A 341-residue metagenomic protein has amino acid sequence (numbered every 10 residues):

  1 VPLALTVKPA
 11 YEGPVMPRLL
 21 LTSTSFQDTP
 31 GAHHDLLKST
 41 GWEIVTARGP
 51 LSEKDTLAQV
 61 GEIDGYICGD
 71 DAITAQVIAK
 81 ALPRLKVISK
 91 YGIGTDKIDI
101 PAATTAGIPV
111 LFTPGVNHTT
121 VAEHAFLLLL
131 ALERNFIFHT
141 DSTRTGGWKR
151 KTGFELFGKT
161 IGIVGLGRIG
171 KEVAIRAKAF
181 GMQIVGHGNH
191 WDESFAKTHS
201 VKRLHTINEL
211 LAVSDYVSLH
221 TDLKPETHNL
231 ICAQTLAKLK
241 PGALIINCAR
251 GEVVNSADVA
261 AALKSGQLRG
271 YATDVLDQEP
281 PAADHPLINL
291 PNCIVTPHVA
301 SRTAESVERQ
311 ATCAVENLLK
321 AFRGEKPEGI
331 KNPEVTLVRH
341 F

Functional and structural regions predicted by a protein language model:
V7, Y11-M16, D28, H33 (+4 more regions): C-terminal helix-to-coil terminal segments
M16, L85, F157-T160, A233 (+1 more regions): Phosphate-coordination loops involved in phosphoryl transfer and adenosine-cofactor binding
S23, C68-D70, G92, S214 (+3 more regions): Glycine-rich, N-terminal phosphate-binding loop of Rossmann-like dinucleotide-binding domains
V45, S52, E62-T140, F154: Phosphate/diphosphate ligand-binding glycine-rich loop within oxidoreductases
A58-G65, L82-K86, A212-V217, K240-A243: Short acidic/histidine-rich motifs immediately flanking catalytic phosphotransfer sites in two-component signaling
T74-I78, H190-P286: Rossmann-like adenosine-cofactor binding region
A106, P114-T160, R168, E172-I175 (+5 more regions): Phosphate-binding beta-alpha-beta segment of Rossmann-like dinucleotide-binding domains, i.e., the NAD(P)
